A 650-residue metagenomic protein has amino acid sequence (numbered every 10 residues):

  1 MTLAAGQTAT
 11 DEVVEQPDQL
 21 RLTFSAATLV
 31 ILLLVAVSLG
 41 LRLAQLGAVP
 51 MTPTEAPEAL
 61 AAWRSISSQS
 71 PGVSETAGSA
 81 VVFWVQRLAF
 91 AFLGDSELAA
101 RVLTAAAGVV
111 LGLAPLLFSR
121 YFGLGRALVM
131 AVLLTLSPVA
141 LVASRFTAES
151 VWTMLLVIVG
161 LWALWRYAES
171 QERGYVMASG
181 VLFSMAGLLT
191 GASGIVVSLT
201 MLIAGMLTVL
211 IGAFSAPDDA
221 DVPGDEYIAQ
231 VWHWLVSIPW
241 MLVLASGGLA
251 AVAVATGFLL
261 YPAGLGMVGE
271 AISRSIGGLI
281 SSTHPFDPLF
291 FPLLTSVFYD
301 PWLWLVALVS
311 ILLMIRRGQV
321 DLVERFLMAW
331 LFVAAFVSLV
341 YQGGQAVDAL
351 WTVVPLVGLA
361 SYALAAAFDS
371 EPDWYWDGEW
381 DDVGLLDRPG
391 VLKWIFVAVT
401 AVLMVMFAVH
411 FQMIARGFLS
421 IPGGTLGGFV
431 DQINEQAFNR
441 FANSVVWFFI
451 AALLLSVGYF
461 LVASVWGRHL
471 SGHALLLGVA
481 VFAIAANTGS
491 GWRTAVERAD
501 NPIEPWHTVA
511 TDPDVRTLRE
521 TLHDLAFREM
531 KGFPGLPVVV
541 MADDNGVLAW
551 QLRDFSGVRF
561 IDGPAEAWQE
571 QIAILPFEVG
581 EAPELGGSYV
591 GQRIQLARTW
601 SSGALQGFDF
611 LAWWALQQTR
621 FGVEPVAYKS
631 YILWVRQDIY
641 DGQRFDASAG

Functional and structural regions predicted by a protein language model:
Q16-R21, R120-G125, G160-M177, I211-G212 (+2 more regions): Membrane-interface transmembrane helices that cradle and orient dolichyl/undecaprenyl
F24, L29-V35, P115-L136: Transmembrane-helix signature of polytopic, membrane-embedded enzymes that assemble or transfer cell-envelope glycans
S25-E55, T208, A245-Y261: Transmembrane signal-anchor helices characteristic of membrane glycosylation enzymes that use polyprenol
P57-P71, G78, F92, S184-E324 (+5 more regions): Transmembrane-lumen/periplasm boundary regions of multi-pass, lipid-linked membrane glycan transferases
E58-A59, S74-D95, A105-A106: Short hydrophobic/aromatic helix or loop-helix immediately within or flanking a transmembrane segment in polytopic
W63-S67, A114, V132, W152-E169 (+2 more regions): Specific aromatic-rich, kink-prone transmembrane helix
G78, V139, R145-W152, T190-G191 (+1 more regions): Short acidic/glycine- and proline-prone juxtamembrane loop motifs at membrane-interface regions of multi-pass membrane
V102-L124, V159: Transmembrane-helix motifs of polytopic, lipid-linked glycan transferases
